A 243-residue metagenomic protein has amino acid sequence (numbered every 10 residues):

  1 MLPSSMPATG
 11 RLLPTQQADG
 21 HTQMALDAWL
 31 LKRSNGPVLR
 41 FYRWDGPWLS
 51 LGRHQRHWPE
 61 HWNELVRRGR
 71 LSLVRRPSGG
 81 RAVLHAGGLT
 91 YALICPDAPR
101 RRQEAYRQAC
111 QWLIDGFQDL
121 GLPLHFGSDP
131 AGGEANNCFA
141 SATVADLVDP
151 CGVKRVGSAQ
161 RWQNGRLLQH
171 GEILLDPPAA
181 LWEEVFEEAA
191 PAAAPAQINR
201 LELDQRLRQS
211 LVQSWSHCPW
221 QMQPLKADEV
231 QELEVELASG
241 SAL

Functional and structural regions predicted by a protein language model:
M1-E60, E64, R68, S72-R76 (+1 more regions): Active-site loop/lid in soluble adenylation, ligation, and acyl-transfer enzymes
D45, D149-G152, Q163-N164, P177: Short acidic-glycine loop/turn motifs at beta-strand connectors
R53, L93-D97, D149, L175: Short beta-strand-to-loop capping motifs
P77-P96, E184-A194: Residues forming anionic-ligand binding surfaces in small-molecule and nucleic-acid pockets of primarily soluble enzymes
G87-V144: Internal, conserved structured core segments that host functional sites
R100, Q111-A131, R161-L243: Long, positively charged amphipathic alpha-helical accessory segments at protein N-termini or as interdomain linkers
A142-V148, G152-Q160: Aromatic/basic-lined ligand-recognition segments that form π-stacking hydrophobic pockets flanked by Lys/Arg to engage
